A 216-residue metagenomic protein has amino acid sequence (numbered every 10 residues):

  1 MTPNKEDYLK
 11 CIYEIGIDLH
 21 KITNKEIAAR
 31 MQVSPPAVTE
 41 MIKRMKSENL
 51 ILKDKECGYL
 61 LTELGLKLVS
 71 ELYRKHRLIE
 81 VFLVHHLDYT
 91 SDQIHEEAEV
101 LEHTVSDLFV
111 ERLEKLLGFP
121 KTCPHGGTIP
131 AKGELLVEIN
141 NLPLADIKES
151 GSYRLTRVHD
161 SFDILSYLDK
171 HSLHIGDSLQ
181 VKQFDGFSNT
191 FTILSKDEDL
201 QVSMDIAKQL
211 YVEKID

Functional and structural regions predicted by a protein language model:
D18-E26: Short acidic, hydrophobic short linear motifs in intrinsically disordered regions
A29, K46-S47: Alpha-helical residues within the helix-turn-helix
P36, D92: Key DNA-contact positions within bacterial/archaeal DNA-binding proteins
I42-K43: Short, hydrophobic-biased segments on the C-terminal half of alpha helices that form "recognition helices"
S47-D54: A short, conserved structural fragment
C57-H76: Basic, amphipathic "hinge/linker" alpha-helix immediately C-terminal to the N-terminal HTH DNA-binding motif
E102-Q209: Mid-protein regulatory/catalytic core that forms ligand/cofactor-binding pockets and protein-protein interaction
